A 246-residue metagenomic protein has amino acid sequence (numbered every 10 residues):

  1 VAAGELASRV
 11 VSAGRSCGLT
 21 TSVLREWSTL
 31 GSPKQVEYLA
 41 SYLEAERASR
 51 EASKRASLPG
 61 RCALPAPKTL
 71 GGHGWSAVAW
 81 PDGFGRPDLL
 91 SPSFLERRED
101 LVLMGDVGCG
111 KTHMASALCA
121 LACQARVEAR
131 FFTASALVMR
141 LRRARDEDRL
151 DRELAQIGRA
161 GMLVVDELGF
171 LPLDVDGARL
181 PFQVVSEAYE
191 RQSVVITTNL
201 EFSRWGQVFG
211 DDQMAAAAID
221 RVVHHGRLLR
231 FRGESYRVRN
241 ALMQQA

Functional and structural regions predicted by a protein language model:
V1-S12, Q244-A246: Intrinsically disordered, low-complexity and often Lys/Arg-enriched segments
A3, S16, S28-V36, A45 (+6 more regions): Conserved phosphate/pyrophosphate-binding and hydrolysis machinery centered on Walker-type P-loop NTPases, extending
V11, R15-A66: Interdomain "pre-motor" coupling segment immediately N-terminal to P-loop NTPase/helicase cores
G18, H73, L103, A115-L118 (+5 more regions): Mobile genetic element proteins and their domesticated derivatives, centered on retroelements and DNA transposons
K68-L90: N-terminal pre-Walker A segment at the start of P-loop NTPase domains
L90-R98: Phosphate-binding P-loop
R98-M114: Walker A/P-loop nucleotide-binding motif
E128-F132, A136-M162, L168-A246: Replace "adjacent to P-loop NTPase cores in ATP/GTP-dependent enzymes" with "adjacent to NTP-binding cores
